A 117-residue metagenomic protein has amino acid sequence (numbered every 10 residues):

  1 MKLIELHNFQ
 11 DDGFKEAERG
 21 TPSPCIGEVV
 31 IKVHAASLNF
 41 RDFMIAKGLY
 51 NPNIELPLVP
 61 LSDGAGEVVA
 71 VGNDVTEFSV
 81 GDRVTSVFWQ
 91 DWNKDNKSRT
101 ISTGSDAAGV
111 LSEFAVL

Functional and structural regions predicted by a protein language model:
M1-K2: Extreme N-terminal starter segment of soluble prokaryotic enzymes
Q10-E16, F40-D42: Short N-terminal binding/cap micro-motifs at the start of the first secondary-structure element
E18-G20, V116: Generic structural detector for well-ordered beta-strands
G20-A36, L49-W92, D106-G109: Glycine-rich beta-strand-centered segment in the early N-terminal region that forms part of a ligand/cofactor-binding
R41-K47, K94-D95: Cytochrome P450 core scaffold surrounding the K-helix E-X-X-R motif and the conserved "meander" helix-loop region
D91-T100: Short, Lys/Arg- and Gly-enriched loop/turn segments at beta-strand edges
G109-L117: Acidic-glycine-rich active-site phosphate/pyrophosphate-binding loop
